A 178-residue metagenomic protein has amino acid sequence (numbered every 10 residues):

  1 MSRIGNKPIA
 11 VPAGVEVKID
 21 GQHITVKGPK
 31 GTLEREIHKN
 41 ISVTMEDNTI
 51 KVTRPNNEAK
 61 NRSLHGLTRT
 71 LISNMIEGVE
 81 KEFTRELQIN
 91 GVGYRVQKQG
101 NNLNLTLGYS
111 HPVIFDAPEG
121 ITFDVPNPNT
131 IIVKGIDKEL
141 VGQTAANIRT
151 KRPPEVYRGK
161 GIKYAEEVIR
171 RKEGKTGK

Functional and structural regions predicted by a protein language model:
S2-A146, T150-K178: N-terminal intrinsically disordered, cationic/polar leader segments that include organellar targeting peptides
